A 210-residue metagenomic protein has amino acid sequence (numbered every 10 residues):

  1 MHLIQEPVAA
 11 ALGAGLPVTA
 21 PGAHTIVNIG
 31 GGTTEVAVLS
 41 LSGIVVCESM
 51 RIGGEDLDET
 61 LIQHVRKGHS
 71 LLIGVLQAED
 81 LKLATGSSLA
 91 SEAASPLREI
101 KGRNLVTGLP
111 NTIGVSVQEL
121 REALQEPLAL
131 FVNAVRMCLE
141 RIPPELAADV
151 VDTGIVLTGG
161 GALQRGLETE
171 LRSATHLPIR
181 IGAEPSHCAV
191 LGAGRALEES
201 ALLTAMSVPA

Functional and structural regions predicted by a protein language model:
M1-I29, A37-V156, A162-A210: Nucleotide/phosphate-binding catalytic cleft detector across ATP-hydrolyzing and phosphate-transferring enzymes
G32: Polyanion-binding surfaces on beta-sheet-dominated domains and ring/shell assemblies
